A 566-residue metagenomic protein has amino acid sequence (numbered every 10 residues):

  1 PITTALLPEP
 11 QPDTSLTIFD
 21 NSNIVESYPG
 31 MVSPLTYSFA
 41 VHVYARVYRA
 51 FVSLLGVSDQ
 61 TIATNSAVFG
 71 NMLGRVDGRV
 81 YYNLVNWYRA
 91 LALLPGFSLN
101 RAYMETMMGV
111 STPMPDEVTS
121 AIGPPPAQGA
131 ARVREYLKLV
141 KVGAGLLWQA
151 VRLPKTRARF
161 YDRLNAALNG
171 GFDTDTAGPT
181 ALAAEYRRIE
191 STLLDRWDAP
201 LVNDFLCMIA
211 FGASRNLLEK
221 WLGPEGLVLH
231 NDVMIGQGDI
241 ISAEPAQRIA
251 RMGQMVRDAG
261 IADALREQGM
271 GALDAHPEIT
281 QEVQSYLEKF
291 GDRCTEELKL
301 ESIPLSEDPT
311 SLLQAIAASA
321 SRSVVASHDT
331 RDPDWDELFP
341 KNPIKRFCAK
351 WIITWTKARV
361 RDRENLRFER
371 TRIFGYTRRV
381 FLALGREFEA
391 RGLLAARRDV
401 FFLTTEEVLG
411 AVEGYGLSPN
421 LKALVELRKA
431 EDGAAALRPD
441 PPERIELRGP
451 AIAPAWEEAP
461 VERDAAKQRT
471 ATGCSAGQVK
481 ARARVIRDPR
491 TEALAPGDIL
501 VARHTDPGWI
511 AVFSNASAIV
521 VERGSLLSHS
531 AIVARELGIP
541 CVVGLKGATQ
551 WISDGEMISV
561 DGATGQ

Functional and structural regions predicted by a protein language model:
P1-P12, A483-I499, R503-Q566: Acidic, glycine-rich flexible loop/linker segments
I2-L54, Q60-A63, A518-V520, V533-I539 (+1 more regions): Extended active-site and interfacial segments that coordinate phosphate-rich ligands in large catalytic machineries
L6, N23, Y28, A45 (+10 more regions): A broadly conserved detector of short glycine/acidic/proline-rich loop/turn motifs that flank catalytic sites and bind
E9, D20-N21, E26-G30, A395-A396 (+11 more regions): Generic structural "secondary-structure junction" signal
G30-V32, C348, G473-S475, L494 (+2 more regions): Residues at the start of alpha-helices and the adjacent loop-to-helix junctions
V43-V47, F51-Q468, T472-G473: Contiguous hydrophobic, helix-prone segments at protein termini that mediate membrane targeting/anchoring
D440-G497, V501-F513, I519: Mature hydrolase/peptidase catalytic cores and their serpin-fold inhibitory cores, especially in secreted
